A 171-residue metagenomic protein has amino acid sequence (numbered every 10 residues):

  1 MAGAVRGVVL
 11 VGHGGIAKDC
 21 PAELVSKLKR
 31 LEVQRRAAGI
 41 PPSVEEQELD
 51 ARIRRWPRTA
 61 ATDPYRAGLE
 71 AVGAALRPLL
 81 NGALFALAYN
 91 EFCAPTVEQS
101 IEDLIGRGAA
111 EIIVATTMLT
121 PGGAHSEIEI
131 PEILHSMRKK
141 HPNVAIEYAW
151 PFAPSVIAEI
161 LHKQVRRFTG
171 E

Functional and structural regions predicted by a protein language model:
M1-E171: Active-site-proximal alpha-helix that buttresses catalytic centers in soluble enzyme cores
